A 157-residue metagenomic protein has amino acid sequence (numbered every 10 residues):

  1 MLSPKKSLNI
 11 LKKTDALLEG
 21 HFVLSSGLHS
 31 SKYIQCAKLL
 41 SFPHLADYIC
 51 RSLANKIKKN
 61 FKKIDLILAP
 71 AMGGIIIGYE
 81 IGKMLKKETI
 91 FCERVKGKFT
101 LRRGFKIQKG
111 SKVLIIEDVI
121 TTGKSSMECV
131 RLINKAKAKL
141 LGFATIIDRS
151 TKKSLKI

Functional and structural regions predicted by a protein language model:
M1-I116, I120-I157: PRPP-associated nucleotide enzymes
